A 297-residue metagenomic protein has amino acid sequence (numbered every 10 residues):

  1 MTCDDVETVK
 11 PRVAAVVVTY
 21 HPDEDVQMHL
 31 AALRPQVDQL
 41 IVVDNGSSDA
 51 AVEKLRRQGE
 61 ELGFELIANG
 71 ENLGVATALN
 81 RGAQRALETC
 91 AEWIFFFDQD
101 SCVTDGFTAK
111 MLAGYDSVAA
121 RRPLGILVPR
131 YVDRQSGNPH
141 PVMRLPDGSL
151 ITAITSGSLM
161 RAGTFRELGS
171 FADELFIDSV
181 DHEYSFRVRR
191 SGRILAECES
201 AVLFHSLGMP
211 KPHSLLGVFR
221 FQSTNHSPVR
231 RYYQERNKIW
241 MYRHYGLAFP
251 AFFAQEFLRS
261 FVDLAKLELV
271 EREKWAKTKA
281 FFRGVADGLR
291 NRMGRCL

Functional and structural regions predicted by a protein language model:
V17-Q36: Short, well-formed alpha-helical segments that are part of the catalytic scaffolds of diverse glycosyltransferases
D44-E53, E71, S101-C102: A conserved acidic beta->alpha catalytic loop
N69-E88: Glycine-rich, basic loop-to-helix element that forms the pyrophosphate-binding segment of sugar-nucleotide handling
A91-C102: Short beta-strand-to-loop acidic/aromatic patch adjacent to the donor-nucleotide binding site
D105-P139: Conserved donor NDP-sugar-binding/catalytic core segment of glycosyltransferases
M143-M160, S223-H226: A recurrent flexible, glycine/aromatic-enriched loop bordering the glycosyltransferase active site that acts as
T164, L168-G169, E174-L207: A short, conserved alpha-helix in the catalytic core of glycosyltransferases
Y242-L297: Non-catalytic, C-terminal membrane-associated alpha-helical segments of glycosyltransferases
